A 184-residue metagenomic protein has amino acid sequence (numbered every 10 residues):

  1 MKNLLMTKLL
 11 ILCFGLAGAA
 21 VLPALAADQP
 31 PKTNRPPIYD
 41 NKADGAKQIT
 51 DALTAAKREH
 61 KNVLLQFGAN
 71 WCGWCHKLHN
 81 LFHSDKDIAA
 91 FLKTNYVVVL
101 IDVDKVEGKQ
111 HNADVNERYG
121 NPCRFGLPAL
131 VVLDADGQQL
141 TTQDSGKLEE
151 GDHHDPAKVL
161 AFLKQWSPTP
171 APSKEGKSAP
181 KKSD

Functional and structural regions predicted by a protein language model:
K8-V21: Bacterial N-terminal signal peptides
D44-V63: A short beta-strand-turn-helix
E59-G73: Short active-site neighborhood of thiol/selenol oxidoreductases, capturing the structured segment around
N62, A113-L133: Structural micro-motif
C72-C75, L130: The canonical Cys-X-X-Cys-His
H76-F91: Typically the conserved alpha-helix immediately C-terminal to a functionally engaged Cys/Sec in thioredoxin-like
I88-H111: Thiol-based oxidoreductase modules, predominantly thioredoxin-like and allied folds used for disulfide exchange
F125-A171: Non-catalytic, surface beta->alpha helical segment in thiol-disulfide oxidoreductase systems
